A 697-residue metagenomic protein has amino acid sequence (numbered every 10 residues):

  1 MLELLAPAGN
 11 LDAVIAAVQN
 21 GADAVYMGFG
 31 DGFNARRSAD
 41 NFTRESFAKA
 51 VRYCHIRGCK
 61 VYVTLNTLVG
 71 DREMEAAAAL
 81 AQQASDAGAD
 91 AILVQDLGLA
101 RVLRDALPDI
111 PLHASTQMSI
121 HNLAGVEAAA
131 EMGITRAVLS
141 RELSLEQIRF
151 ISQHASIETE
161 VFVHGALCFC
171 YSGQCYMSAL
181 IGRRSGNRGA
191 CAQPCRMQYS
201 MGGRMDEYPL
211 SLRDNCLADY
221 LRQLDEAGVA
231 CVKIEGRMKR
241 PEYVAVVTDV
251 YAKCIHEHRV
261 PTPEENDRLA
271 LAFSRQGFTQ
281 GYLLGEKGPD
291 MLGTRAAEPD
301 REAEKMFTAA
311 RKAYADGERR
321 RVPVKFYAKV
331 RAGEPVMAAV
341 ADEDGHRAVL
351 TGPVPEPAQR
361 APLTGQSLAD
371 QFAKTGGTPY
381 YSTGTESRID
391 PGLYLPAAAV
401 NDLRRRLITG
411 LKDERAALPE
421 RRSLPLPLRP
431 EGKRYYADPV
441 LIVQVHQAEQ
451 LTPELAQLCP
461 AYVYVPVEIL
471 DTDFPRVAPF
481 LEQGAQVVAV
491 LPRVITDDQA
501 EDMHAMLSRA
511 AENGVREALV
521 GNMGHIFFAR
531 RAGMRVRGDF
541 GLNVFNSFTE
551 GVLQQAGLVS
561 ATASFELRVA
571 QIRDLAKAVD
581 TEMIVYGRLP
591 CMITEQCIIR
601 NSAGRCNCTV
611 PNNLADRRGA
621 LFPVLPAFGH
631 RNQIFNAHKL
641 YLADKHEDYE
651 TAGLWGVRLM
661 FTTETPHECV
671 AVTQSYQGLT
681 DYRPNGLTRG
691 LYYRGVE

Functional and structural regions predicted by a protein language model:
M1-N20, A24-R37, A48-V51, R57-S85 (+5 more regions): Surface-exposed amphipathic alpha-helical tracts and adjacent flexible/coil segments at the periphery of soluble enzymes
F42-F47: Glycine-rich, highly charged phosphate/nucleotide-binding loops
M118-N122: Conserved phosphate-binding/catalytic loop of the ribokinase/pfkB sugar-kinase fold
